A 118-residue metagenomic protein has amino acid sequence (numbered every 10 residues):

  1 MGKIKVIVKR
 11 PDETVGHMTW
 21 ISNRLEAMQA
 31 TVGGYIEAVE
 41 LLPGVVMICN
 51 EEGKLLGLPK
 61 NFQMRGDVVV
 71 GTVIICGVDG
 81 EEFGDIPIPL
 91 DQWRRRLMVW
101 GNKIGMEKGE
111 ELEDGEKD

Functional and structural regions predicted by a protein language model:
M1-D118: Short beta-rich binding modules
